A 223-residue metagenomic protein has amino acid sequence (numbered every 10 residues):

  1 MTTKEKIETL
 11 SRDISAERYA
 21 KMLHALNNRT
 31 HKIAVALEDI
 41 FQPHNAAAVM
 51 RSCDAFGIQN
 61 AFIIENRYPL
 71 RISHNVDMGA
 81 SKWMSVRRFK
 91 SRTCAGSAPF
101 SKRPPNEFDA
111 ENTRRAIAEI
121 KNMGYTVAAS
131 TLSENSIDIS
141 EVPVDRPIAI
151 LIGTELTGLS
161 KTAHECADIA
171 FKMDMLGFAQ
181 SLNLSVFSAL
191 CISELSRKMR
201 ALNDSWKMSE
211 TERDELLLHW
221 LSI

Functional and structural regions predicted by a protein language model:
T2-K6: Conserved P-loop NTPase mechanochemical-coupling segment
I7-N135, L195-R197, D204, M208 (+1 more regions): RNA substrate-binding interface of SAM-dependent RNA methyltransferases
H44-N45, I137, G158, A179-L182: Residues that form or flank phosphate/diphosphate-binding pockets in enzymes that use nucleotide phosphates
I64-E65, F89-K90, T154, F171-F178: Short beta->alpha connector loops at strand-helix junctions that form conserved, small/polar/Pro-enriched
D77-K82, D145-I148, L190: Short, hinge-like loop/turn segments at secondary-structure boundaries
A128-M175: Active-site/ligand-binding-proximal alpha/beta "capping" segment
A163-E212: Structured adenosyl-cofactor binding patch, chiefly the S-adenosyl-L-methionine
